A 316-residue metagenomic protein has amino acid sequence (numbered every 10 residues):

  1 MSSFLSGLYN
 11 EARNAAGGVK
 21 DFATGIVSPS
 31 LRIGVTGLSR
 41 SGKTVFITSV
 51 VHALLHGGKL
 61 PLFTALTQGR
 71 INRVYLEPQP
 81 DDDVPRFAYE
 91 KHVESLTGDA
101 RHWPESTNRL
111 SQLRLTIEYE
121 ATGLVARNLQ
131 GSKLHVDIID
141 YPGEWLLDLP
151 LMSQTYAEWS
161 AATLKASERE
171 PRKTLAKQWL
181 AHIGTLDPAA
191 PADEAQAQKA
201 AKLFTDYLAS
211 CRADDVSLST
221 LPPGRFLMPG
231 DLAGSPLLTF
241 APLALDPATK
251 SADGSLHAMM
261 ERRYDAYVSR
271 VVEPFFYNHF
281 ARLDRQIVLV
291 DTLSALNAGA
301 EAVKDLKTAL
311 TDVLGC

Functional and structural regions predicted by a protein language model:
M1-S28: N-terminal pre-Walker A segment at the start of P-loop NTPase domains
V19-K20, A53-C316: Switch- and interface-adjacent substructures of P-loop NTPase systems
L31: Nucleotide donor/acceptor-binding cores
V35: Hydrophobic anchor at the beta1->P-loop junction of P-loop NTPases
L38: P-loop (Walker A) phosphate-binding loop of NTP-binding proteins
S41-K43: Conserved glycine(s) of the Walker
F46-I47: Post-Walker A alpha-helix
